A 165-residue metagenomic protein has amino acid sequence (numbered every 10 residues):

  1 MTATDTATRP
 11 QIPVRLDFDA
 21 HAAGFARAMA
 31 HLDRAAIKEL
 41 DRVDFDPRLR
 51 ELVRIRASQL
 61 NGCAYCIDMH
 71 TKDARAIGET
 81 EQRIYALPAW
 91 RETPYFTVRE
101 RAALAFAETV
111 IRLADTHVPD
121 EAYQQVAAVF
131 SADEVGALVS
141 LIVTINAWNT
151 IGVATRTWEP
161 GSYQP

Functional and structural regions predicted by a protein language model:
M1-P165: Hydrophobic alpha-helical segments
